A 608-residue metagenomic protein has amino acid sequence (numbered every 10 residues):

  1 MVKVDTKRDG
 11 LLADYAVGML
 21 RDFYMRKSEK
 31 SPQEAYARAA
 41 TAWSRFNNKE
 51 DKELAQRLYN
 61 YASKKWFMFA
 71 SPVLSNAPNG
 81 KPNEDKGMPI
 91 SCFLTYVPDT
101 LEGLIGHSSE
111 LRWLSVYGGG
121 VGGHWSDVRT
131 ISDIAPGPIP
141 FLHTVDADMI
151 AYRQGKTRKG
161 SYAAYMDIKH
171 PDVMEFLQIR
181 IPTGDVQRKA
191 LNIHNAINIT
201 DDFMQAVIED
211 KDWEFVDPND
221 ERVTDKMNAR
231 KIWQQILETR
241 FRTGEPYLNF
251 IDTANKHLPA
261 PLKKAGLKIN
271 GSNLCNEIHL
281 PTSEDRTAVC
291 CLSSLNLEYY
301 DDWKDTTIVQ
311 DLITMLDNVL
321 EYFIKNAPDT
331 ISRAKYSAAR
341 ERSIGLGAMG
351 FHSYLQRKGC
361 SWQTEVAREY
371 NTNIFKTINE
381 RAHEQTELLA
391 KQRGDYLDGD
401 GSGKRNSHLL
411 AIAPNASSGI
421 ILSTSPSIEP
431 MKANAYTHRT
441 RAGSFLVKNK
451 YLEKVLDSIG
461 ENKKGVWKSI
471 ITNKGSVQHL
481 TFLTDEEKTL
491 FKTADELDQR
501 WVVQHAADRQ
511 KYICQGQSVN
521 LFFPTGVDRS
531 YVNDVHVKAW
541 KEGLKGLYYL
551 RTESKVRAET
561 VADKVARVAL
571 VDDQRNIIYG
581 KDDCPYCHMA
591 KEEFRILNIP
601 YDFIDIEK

Functional and structural regions predicted by a protein language model:
M1-A569: Extended catalytic cores of very large enzyme megasubunits
G244, L570-D602: Local sequence-structure signature of Cys/Sec-based thiol-disulfide redox active-site neighborhoods
I604-K608: Thioredoxin-like thiol-disulfide oxidoreductase module
